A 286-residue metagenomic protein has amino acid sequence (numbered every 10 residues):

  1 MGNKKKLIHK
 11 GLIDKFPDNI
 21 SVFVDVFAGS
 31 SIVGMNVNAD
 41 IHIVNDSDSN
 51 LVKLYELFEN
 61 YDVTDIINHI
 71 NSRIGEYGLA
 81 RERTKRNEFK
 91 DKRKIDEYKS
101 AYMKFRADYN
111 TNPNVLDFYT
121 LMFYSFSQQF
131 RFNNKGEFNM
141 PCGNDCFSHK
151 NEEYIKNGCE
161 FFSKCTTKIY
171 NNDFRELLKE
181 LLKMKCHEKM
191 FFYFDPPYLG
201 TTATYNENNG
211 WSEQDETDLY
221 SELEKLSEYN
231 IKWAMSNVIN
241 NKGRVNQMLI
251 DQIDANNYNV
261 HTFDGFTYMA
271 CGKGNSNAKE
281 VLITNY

Functional and structural regions predicted by a protein language model:
N3-N19: Conserved alpha-helix/loop element of class I SAM-dependent methyltransferases that forms part of the SAM/SAH-binding
K10-L12, F23-V37, V44-D48, Y119-F126 (+5 more regions): Conserved proline-anchored active-site loop of SAM-dependent methyltransferases that bridges a beta-strand
D40-K168: Class I S-adenosyl-L-methionine-dependent methyltransferase module
N134, F138-C146, Y198-D218: Mobile active-site "lid"/loop adjacent to the S-adenosyl-L-methionine
T166-T167, M190, Y258: Short, conserved active-site loop motifs that form the nucleotide-linked donor/cofactor pocket
Y170-N172, D264: Short loop/edge segments at beta-strand edges and connector loops that shape dinucleotide/nucleotide cofactor-binding
L178-H187: Short amphipathic alpha-helix with an adjacent loop that forms part of the alpha/beta core around
L199, N208-Y286: Long, positively charged, glycine-interspersed low-complexity recognition regions
